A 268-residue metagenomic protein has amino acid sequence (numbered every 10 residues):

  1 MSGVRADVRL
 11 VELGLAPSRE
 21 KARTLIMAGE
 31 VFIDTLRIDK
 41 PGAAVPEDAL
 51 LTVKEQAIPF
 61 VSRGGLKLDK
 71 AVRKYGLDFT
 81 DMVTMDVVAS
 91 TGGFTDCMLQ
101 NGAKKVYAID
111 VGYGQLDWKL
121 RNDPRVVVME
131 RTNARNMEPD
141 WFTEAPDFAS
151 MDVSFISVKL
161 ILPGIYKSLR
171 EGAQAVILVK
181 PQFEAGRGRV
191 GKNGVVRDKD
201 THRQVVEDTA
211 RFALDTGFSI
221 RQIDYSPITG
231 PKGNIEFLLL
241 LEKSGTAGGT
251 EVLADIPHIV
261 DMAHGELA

Functional and structural regions predicted by a protein language model:
M1-A49, V83-T84: A basic, amphipathic helix-loop patch mediating RNA/tRNA/ribosome contacts
T80-S90, M98: Conserved class I S-adenosyl-L-methionine
G92-G93, G114: Glycine-rich SAM-binding Motif I of class I
C97-K105: Conserved S-adenosyl-L-methionine
K105-L160: S-adenosyl-L-methionine
K159-V176: A short glycine-rich, Lys/Arg-flanked "PGG" loop and its adjoining helix->strand segment in the class I
P181-D198: Short, glycine-/aromatic-enriched active-site segment of Class I SAM-dependent methyltransferases
I235-A268: Flexible, glycine-/basic-rich loop-and-beta segments that form/coincide with the SAM-dependent methyltransferase
